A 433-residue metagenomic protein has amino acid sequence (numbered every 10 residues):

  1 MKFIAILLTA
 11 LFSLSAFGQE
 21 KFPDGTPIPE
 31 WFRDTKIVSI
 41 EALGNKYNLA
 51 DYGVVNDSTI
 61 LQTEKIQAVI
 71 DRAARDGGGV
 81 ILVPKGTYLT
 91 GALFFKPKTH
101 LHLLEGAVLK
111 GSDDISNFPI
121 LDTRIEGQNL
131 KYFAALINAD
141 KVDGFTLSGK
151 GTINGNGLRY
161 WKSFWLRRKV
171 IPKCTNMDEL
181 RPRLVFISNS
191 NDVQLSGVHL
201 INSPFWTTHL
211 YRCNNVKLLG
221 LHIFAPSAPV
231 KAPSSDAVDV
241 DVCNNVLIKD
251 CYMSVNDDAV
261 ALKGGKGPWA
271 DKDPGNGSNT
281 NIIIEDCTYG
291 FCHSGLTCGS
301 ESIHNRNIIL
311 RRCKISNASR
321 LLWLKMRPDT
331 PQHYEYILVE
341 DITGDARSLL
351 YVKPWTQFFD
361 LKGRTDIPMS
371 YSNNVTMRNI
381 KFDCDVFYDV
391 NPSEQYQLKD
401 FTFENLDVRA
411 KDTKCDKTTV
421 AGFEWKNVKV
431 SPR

Functional and structural regions predicted by a protein language model:
K2-L82, T87-H100, L104-N189, Q194-S196 (+6 more regions): Extracellular "leader-to-stem" segments immediately downstream of a signal peptide or signal-anchor in secreted/lumenal
A5, T9, A42, A74 (+18 more regions): Generic structural signal for beta-strand residues in well-ordered domains
Q19-G25, K98, R168-P172, I201 (+3 more regions): Short charge-dense sequence patches
V38, T90, E126, L136 (+11 more regions): Residues embedded in well-ordered secondary-structure elements
I60-T63, S278, Y371: Electropositive phosphate-/nucleotide-binding environments in soluble metabolic enzymes
G79, S372-N373: Residue-level recognition of the N-termini of beta-strands and the immediately preceding loop/turn
A92-F95, S112, A135-D140, R183-N189 (+10 more regions): Glycine-rich beta-solenoid repeat tracts in large extracellular/virion proteins
E105-G106, D143-T152, N191-N202, N214-S227 (+9 more regions): Right-handed parallel beta-helix
